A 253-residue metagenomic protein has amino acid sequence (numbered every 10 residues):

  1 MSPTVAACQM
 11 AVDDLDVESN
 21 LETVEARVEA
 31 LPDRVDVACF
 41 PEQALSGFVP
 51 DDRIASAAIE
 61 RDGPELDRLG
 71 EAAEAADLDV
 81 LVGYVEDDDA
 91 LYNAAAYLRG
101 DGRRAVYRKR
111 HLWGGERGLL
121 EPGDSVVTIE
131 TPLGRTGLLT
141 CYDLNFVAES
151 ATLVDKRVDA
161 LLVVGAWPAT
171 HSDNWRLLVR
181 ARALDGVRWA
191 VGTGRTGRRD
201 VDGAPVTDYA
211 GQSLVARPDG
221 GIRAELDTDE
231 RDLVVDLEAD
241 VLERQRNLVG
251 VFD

Functional and structural regions predicted by a protein language model:
M1-R34, V49-I59, L69-A72, K156 (+1 more regions): Haloarchaeal acidic low-complexity proteome signature biased toward cell-envelope/secretome components but also
A6, L81, G137-L139, V191: Structural detector of well-ordered beta-strand residues that form the stable sheet scaffold of enzyme domains
D13-L15, S46, D88-A90, A169-N174 (+1 more regions): Active-site environment of divalent metal-dependent phosphoester hydrolases
A26-G100, R176-R180: Cys-nucleophile CN-hydrolase/nitrilase-fold catalytic domain and related Cys-dependent amidase chemistry that acts on
D67-L78, N145-R231: CN hydrolase (nitrilase-like) catalytic-core segments centered on the catalytic cysteine and neighboring Lys/Glu
L78-V82, V106-G114, G194-R199: Short Pro/Gly-enriched beta-strand edge/turn motifs at strand-loop
V82-Y84, N93-Y97, V127-I129, G192-T193 (+2 more regions): Short beta-strand scaffold segments in enzyme catalytic cores
D87-K156, P168-H171, L177, R244-V251: Active-site catalytic loop in hydrolytic enzyme cores
